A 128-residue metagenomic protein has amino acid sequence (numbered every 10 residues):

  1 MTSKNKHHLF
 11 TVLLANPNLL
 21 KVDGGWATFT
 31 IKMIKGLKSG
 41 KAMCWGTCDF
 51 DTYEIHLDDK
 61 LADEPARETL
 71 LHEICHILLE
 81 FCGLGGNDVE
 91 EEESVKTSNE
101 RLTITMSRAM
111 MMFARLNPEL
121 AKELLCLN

Functional and structural regions predicted by a protein language model:
M1-P65, F81-N128: Metalloprotease/metallohydrolase-associated module, dominated by Zn2+-dependent proteases
E68-E80: Active-site recognition of the HExxH zinc-binding catalytic motif
